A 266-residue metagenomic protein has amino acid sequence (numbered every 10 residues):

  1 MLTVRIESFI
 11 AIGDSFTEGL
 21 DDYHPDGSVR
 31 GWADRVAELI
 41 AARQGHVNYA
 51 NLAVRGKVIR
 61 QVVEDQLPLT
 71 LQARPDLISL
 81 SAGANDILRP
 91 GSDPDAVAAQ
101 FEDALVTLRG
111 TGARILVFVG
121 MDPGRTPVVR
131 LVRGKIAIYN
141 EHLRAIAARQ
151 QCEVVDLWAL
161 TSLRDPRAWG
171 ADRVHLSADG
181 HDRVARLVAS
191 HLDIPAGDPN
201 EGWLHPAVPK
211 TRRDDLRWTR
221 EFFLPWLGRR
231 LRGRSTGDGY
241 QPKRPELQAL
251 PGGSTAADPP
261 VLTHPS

Functional and structural regions predicted by a protein language model:
M1-R55, L67-R74, H264-P265: Serine-esterase "nucleophile elbow" of acetyl-processing enzymes
L2-T3, R149, D172-H175, D179-S266: Conserved catalytic region of serine esterases and O-acyltransferases that act on ester linkages in lipids
A11, L80, L116-F118: Structural beta-sheet core signal
E18-D22, G45, I59-A96, P123: Oxyanion-hole/transition-state-stabilizing segment in secreted/luminal serine hydrolases and related acyltransferases
D22-G27, S92-D95, R130-G134, G170-A171: Short glycine-enriched, charge-decorated loop/helix-capping segments at active-site entrances that position
P94-E102, R133-N140: Charged helix-capping and loop-helix junction motifs
G110-I115, C152: A short helix->loop->beta-strand "cap" motif at the edges of active sites that frequently abuts
R125-W158, A178, D182: Substrate-gating cap/lid alpha-helix
